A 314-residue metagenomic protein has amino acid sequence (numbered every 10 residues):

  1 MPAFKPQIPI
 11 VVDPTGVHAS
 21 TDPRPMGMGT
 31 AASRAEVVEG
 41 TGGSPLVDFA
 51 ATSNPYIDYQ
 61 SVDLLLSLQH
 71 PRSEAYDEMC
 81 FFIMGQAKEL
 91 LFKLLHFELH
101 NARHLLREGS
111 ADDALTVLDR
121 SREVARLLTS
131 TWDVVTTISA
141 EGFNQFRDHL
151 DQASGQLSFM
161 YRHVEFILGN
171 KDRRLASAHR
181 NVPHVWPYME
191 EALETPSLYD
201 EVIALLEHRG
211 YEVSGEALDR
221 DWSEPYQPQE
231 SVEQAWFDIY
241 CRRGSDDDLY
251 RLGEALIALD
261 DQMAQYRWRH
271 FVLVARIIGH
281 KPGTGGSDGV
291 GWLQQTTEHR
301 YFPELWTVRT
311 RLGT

Functional and structural regions predicted by a protein language model:
P2-T314: Surface-exposed peri-terminal alpha-helical interaction modules
